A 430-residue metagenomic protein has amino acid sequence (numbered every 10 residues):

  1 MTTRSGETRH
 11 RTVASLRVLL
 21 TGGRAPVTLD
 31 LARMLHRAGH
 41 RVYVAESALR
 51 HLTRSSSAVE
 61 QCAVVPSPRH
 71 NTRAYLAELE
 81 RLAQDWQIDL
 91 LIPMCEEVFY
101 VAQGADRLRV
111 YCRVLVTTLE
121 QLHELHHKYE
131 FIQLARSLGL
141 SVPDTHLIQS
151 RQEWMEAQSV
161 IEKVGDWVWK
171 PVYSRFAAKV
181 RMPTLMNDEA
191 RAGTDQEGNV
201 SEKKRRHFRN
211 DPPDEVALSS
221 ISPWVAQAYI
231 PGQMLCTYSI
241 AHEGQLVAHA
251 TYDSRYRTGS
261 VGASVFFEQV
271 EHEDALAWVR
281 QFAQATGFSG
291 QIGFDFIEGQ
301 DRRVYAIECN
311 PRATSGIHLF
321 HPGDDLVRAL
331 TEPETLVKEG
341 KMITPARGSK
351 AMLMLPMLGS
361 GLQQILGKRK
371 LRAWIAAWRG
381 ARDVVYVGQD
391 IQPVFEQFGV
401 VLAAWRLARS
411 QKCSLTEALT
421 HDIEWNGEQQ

Functional and structural regions predicted by a protein language model:
M1-T117, Q152: ATP-binding N-terminal substructure of ATP-dependent carboxylate-amine bond-forming enzymes
Q121-S141: Glycine-/Pro-rich loop/turn segments that contact NAD(P) or position catalytic residues in Rossmann-like domains
A135, P143, S159-V180, T194 (+2 more regions): ATP-grasp fold ATP-binding core
A177, Y256-G259, N310-G323: Glycine-rich phosphate/pyrophosphate-binding beta-alpha loops
T184-R257, V261, E268-D274, E298-Y305: Phosphate-binding site of ATP-dependent enzymes
V200, R328-Q430: Peripheral (often C-terminal) accessory segments that flank ATP-dependent C-N-forming ligase machineries
G262-V265, V270-F294: Oxyanion-binding "anion nests"
Q284-L319: Conserved metal-phosphate-binding beta-hairpin within the catalytic cores of diverse ATP-dependent phosphoryl-transfer
